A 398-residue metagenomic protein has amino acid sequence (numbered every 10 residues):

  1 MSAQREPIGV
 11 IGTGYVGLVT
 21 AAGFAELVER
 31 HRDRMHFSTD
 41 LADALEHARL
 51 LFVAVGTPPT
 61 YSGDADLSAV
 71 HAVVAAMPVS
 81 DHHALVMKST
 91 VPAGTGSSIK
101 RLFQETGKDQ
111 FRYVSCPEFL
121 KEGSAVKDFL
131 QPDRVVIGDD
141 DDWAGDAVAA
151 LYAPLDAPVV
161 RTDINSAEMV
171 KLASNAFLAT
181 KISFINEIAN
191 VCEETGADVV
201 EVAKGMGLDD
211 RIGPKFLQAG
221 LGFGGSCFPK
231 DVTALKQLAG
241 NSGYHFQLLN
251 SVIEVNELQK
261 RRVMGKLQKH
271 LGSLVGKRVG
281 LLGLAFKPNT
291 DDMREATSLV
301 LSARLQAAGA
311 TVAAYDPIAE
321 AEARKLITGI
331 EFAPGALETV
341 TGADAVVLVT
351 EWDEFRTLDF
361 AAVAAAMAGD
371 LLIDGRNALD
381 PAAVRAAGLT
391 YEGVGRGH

Functional and structural regions predicted by a protein language model:
S2-H398: Structural/interface elements that position substrates and couple domains in central-metabolism enzymes
